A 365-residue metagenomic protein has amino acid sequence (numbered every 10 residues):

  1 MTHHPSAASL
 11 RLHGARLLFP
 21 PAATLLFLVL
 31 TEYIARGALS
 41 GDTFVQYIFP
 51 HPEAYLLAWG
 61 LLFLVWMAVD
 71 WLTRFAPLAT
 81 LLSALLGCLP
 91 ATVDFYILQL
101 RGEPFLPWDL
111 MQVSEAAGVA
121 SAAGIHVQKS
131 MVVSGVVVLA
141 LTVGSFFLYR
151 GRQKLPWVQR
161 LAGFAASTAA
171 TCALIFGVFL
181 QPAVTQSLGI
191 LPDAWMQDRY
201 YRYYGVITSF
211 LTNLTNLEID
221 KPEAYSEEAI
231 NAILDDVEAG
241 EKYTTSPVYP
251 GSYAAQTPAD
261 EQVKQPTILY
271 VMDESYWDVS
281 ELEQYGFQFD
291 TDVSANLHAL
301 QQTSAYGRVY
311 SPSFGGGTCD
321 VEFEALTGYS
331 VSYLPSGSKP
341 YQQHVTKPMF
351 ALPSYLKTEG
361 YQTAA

Functional and structural regions predicted by a protein language model:
T2-H3, S275: Short intrinsically disordered, low-complexity coil segments enriched in acidic
H3-Y201: Transmembrane and membrane-interface helices of multi-pass, inner-membrane envelope-modifying transferases
L180-A365: Soluble catalytic regions of membrane-associated enzymes that act on cell-envelope and secretory-pathway components
